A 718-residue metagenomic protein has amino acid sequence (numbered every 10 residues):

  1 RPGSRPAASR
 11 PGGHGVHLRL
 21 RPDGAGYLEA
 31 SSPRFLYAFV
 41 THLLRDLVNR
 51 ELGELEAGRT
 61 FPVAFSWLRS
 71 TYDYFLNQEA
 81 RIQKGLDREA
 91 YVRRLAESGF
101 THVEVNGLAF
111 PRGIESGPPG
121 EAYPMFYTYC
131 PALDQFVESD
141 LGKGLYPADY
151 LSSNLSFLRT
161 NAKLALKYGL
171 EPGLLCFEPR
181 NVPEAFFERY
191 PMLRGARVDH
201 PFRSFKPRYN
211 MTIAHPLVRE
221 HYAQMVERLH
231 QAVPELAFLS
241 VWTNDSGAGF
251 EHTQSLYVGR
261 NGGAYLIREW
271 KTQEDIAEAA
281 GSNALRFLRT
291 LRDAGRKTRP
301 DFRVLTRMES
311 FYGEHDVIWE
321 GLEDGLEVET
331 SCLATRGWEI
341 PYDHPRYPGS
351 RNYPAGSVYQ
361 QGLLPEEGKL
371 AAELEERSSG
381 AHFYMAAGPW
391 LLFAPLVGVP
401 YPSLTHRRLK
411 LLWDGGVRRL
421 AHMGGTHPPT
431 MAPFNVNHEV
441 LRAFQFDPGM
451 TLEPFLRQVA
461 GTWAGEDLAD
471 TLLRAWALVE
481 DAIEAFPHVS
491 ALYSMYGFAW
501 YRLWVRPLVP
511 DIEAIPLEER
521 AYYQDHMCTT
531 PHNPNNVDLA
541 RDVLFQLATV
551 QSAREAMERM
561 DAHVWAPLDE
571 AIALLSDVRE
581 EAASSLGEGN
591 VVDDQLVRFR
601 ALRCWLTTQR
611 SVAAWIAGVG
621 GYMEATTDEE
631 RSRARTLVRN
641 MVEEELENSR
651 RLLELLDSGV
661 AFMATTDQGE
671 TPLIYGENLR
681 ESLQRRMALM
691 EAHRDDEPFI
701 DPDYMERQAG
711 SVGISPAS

Functional and structural regions predicted by a protein language model:
R1-G12: Short, well-ordered secondary-structure micro-motifs within conserved domains or adaptor modules
R1-P2, T243-D245, M308-S310: A general secondary-structure junction signal
P11-N244, G249-A264, R296, S379-L392 (+1 more regions): Feature activates predominantly on carbohydrate-active enzymes
L55-G58, E97-F100, P131-L133, H200-R203 (+5 more regions): Short, surface-exposed, polar/charged, turn-prone segments marking secondary-structure boundaries
R88, G113, Q231, E274-S718: Substrate-binding groove of N-acetylhexosamine-processing glycoside hydrolases
Q254, N261-W270, E278, S282: Structured, solvent-exposed acidic/aromatic patches
